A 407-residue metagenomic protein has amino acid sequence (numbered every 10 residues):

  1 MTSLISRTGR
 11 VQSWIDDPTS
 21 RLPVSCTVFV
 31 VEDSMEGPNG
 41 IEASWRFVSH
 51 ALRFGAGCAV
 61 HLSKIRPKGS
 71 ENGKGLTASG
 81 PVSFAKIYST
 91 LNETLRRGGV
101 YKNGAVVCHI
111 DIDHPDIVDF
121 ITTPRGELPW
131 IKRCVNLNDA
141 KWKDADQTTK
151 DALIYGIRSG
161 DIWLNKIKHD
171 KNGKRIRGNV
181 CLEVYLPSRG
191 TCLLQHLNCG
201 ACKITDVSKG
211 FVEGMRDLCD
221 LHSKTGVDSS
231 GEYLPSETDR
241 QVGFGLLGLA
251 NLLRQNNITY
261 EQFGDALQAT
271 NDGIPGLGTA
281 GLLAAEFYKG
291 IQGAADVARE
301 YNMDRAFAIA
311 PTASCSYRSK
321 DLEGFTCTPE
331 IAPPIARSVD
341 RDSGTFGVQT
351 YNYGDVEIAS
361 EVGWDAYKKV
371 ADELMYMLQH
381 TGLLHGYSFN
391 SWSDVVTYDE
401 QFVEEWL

Functional and structural regions predicted by a protein language model:
M1-L407: Long, C-terminal-biased catalytic regions of enzyme "large/alpha" subunits
